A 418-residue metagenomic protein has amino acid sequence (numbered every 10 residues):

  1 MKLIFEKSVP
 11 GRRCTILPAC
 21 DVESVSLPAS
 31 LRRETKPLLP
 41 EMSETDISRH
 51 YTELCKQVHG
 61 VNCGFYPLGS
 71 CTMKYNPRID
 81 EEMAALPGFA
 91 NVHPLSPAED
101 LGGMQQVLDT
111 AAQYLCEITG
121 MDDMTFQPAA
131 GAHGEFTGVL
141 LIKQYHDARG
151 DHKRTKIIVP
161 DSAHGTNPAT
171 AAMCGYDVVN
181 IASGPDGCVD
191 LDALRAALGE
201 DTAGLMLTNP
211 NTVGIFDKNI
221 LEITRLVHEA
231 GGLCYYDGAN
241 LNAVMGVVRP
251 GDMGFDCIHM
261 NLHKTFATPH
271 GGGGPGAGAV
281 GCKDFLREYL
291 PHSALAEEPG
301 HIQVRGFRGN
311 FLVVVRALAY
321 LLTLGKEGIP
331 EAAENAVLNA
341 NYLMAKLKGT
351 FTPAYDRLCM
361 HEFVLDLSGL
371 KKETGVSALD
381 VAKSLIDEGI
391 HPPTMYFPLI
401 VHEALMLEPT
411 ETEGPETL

Functional and structural regions predicted by a protein language model:
M1-N91, E403: N-terminal glycine-rich, Lys/His-bearing helix-loop that initiates the first secondary-structure elements of many
L31-R33, A85-E99, C116-E117, A172-A182 (+3 more regions): Gly-rich Lys/Arg/Thr-decorated short loops/hinges at beta-loop-alpha junctions or inter-strand turns that position
S43-Q57, P87-A129, G134: Conserved N-terminal alpha-helix of the aminotransferase class I/II PLP-enzyme fold
H59-D80, Q127-G138, F266-G281, F285 (+2 more regions): Conserved phosphate/anionic-ligand binding catalytic regions in large, soluble enzymes, centered on
F65-L68, I386-M406: Conserved PLP cofactor-binding pocket of PLP-dependent enzymes
G103-Q106, H133-P299, G375-V376, E403: Conserved PLP-enzyme active-site core in the AAT-like
C257-K372: Active-site C-terminal subdomain of aminotransferase-like
T352-E388, E403-L418: Conserved PLP-binding catalytic core of the aspartate aminotransferase-like
